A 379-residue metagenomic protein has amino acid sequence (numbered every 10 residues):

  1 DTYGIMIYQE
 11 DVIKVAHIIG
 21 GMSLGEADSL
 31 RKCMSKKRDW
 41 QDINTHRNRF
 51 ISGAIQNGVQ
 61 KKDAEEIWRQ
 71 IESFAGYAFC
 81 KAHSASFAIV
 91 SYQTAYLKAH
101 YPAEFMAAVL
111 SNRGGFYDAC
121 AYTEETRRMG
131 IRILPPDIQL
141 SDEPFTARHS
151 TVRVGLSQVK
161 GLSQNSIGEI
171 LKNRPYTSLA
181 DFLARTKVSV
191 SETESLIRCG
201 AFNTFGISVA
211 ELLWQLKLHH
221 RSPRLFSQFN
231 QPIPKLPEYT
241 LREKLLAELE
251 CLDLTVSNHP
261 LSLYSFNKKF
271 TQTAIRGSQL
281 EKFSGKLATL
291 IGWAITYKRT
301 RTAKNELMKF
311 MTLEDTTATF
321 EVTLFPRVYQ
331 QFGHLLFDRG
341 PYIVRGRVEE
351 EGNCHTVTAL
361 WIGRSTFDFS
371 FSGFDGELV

Functional and structural regions predicted by a protein language model:
D1-V379: Noncatalytic, beta-rich nucleic-acid-contacting surfaces in large DNA/RNA-processing enzymes
